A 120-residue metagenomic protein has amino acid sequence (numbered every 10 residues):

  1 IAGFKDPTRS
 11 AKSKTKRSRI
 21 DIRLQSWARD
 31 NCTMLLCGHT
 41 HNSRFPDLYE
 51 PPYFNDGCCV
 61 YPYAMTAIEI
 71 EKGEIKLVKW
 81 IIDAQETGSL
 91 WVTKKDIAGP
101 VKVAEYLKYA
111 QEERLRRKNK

Functional and structural regions predicted by a protein language model:
I1-K120: Extended recognition/assembly regions associated with phosphoester-bond processing machinery
